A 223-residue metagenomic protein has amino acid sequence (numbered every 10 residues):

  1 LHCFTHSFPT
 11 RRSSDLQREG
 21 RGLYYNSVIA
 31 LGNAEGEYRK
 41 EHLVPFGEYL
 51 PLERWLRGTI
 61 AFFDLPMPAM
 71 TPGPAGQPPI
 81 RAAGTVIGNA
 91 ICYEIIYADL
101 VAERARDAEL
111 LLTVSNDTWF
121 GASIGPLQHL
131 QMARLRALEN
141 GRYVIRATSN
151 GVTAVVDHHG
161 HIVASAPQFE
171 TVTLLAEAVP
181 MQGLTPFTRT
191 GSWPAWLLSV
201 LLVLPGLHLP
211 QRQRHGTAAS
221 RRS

Functional and structural regions predicted by a protein language model:
L1-H2, H6-S13: Short, small-residue-biased leader/transition segments that mark boundaries at the very start of proteins
R11-S223: Enzyme catalytic cores with a strong preference for nitrogen-chemistry domains
